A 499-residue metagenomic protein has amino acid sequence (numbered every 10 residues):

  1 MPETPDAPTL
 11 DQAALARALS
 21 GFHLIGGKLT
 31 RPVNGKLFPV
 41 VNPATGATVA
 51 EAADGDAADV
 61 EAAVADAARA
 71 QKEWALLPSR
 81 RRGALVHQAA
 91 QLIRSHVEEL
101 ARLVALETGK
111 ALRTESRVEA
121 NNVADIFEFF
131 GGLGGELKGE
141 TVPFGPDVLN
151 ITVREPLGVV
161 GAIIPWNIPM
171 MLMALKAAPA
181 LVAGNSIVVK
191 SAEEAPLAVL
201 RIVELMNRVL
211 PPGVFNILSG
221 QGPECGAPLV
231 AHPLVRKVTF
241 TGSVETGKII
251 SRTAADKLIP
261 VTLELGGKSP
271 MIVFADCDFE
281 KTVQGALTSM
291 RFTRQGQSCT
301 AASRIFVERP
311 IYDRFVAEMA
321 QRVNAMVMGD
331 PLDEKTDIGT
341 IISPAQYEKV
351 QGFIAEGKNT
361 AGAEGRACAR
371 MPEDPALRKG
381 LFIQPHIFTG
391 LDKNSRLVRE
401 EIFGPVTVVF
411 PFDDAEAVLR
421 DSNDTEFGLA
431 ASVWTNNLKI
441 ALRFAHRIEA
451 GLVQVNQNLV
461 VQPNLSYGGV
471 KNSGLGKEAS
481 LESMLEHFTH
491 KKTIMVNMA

Functional and structural regions predicted by a protein language model:
M1-E51, A84, Q88, K138-I163 (+4 more regions): Terminal low-complexity tails and localization/encapsulation signals of metabolic enzymes
T45-A50, V235, I272, V327 (+2 more regions): Conserved C-terminal structural/oligomerization subdomain of aldehyde/semialdehyde dehydrogenase
G46, R82, V104, F127 (+10 more regions): Residue-level signal for inorganic ion chemistry
T48-G55, A70-L76, A162, M271-F274 (+5 more regions): Short, well-ordered beta-strand elements within core beta-sheets of diverse protein domains
V49-L137: Glycine-rich loop-to-alpha-helix module at the N-terminal edge of alpha/beta enzyme cores
Q71, A75, A90-V97, A101 (+18 more regions): Structural signal for hydrophobic packing residues in well-ordered secondary-structure cores of soluble enzyme domains
K138-K281, F412: Rossmann-like NAD(P) dinucleotide-binding subdomain of oxidoreductase/dehydrogenase enzymes
E245-D392, V455, M498: ALDH superfamily catalytic-core signature
